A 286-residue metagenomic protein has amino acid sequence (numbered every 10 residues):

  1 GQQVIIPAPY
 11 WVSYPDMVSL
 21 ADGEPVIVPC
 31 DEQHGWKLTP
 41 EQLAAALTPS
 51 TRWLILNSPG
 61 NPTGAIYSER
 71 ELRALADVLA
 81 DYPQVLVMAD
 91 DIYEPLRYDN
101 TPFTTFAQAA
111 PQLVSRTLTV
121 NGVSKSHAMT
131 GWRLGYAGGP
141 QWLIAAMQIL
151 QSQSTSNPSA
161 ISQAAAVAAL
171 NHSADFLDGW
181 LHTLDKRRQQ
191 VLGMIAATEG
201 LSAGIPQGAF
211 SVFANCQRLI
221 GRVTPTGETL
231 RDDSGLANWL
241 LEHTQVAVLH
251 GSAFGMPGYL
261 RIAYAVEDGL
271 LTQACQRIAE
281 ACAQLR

Functional and structural regions predicted by a protein language model:
G1-R286: PLP-dependent class I/II
